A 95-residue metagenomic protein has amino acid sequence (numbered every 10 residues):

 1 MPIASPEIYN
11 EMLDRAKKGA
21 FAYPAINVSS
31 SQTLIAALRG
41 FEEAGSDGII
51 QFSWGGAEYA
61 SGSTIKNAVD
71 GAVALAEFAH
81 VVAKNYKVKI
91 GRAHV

Functional and structural regions predicted by a protein language model:
M1-P24: N-terminal amphipathic alpha-helix/helix-capping segment at the start of soluble metabolic enzymes
I3-I8, V28-Q32, D70-A74: Conserved active-site and cofactor/substrate-binding residues in soluble primary-metabolism enzymes
D14-R15, L38-G45, V73-K89: Acidic (Asp/Glu)-rich catalytic clusters
A20, K89-I90: A generic hydrophobic-helix recognition signal that picks specific residues within alpha-helical hydrophobic
Y23, L34-A37, G45-I49: A common structural microfeature
A25, S30, G48-D70: Glycine-rich, proline-tolerant flexible connector loops at the mouths of alpha/beta enzymes
I35-R39, A60-S63: Short, glycine/acidic-enriched capping/hinge loops at junctions between secondary-structure elements
A93-V95: Conserved small/polar residues in nucleotide/adenosyl-binding loops
